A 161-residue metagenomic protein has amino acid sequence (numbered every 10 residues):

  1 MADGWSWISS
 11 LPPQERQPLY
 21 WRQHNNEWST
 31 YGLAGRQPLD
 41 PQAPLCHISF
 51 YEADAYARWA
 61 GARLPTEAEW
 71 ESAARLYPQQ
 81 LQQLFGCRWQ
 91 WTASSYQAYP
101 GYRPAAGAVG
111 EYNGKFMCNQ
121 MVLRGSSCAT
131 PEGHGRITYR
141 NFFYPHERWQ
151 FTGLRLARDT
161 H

Functional and structural regions predicted by a protein language model:
M1-A74: Active-site microenvironments of metalloenzymes and redox enzymes
M1-E15, L84-H161: Surface-exposed recognition segments
S49-E52, A68-E69, Y77, A93-S95 (+2 more regions): Short, flexible loop/turn elements at secondary-structure junctions
S49-E52, Q82, T152: Generic detector of short, well-ordered, non-transmembrane alpha-helical segments enriched in hydrophobic residues
R75-F85: Cytochrome P450 C-terminal beta-domain/meander region
